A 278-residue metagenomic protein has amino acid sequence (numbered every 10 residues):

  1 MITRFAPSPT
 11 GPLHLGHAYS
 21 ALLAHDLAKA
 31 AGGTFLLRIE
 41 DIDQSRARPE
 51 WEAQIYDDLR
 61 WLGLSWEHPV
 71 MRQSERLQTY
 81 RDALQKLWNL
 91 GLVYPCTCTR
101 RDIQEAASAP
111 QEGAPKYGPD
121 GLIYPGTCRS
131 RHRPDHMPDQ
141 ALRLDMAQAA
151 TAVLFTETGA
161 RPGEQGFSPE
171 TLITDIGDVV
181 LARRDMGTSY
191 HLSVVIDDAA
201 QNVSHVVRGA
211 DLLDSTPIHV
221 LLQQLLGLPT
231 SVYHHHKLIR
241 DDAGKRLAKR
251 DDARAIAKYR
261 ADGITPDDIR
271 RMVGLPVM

Functional and structural regions predicted by a protein language model:
M1-A114, A210-D211, S215-L228, A243: N-terminal Rossmann-like or analogous alpha/beta NTP/dinucleotide-binding catalytic cores that position adenine
H14, R76-R81, H136, L144 (+3 more regions): Noncatalytic linker/hinge segments flanking ATPase motor cores
E52, L77, R100-I103, G121 (+3 more regions): Alpha-helix initiation and N-capping motif
D58, A83, A106, T127 (+4 more regions): Residues that form generic nucleotide/phosphate-binding pockets
E67-P69, T230-Y233, D267-I269: Short, surface-exposed acidic
D102-L247, A255-R260: Active-site cores that bind ATP or allylic diphosphates and position pyrophosphate for catalysis
D242-M278: Conserved catalytic-core subdomain
